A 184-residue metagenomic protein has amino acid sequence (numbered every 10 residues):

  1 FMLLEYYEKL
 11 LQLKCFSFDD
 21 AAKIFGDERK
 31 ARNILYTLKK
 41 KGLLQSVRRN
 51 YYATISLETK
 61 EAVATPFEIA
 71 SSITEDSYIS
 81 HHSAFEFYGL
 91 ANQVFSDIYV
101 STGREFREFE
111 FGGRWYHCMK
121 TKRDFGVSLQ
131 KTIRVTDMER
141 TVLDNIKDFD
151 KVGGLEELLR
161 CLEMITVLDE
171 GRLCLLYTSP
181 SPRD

Functional and structural regions predicted by a protein language model:
M2-T74: Short beta-edge/loop segments at beta->alpha junctions of small alpha/beta modules that act as binding/recognition
G26, G89, K147-K151: Hydrophobic/aromatic-lined pockets within catalytic cores
V63-F67, K120-S128, V167-G171: Short amphipathic alpha-helical segments and their helix-coil junctions
H81-K131, D137: Exposed, interaction-prone assembly regions rather than primary DNA-binding/catalytic cores
E105-F111, E163-L173: Short, mixed-charge aromatic SLiMs
L129-T166: Catalytic cores of NTP-dependent nucleotidyl/adenyl transfer enzymes across multiple folds
Y177-D184: Conserved small/polar residues in nucleotide/adenosyl-binding loops
